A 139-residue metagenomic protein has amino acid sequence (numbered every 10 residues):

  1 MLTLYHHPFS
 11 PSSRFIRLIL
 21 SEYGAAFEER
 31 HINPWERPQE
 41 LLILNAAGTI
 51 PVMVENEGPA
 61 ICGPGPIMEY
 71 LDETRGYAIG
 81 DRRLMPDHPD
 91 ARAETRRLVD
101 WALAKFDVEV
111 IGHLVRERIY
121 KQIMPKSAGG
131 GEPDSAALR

Functional and structural regions predicted by a protein language model:
M1-P133: GST-like domain detector, emphasizing the conserved glutathione-binding G-site in the N-terminal thioredoxin-like
S135-R139: Amphipathic alpha-helical packing segments from all-alpha helical-bundle domains
